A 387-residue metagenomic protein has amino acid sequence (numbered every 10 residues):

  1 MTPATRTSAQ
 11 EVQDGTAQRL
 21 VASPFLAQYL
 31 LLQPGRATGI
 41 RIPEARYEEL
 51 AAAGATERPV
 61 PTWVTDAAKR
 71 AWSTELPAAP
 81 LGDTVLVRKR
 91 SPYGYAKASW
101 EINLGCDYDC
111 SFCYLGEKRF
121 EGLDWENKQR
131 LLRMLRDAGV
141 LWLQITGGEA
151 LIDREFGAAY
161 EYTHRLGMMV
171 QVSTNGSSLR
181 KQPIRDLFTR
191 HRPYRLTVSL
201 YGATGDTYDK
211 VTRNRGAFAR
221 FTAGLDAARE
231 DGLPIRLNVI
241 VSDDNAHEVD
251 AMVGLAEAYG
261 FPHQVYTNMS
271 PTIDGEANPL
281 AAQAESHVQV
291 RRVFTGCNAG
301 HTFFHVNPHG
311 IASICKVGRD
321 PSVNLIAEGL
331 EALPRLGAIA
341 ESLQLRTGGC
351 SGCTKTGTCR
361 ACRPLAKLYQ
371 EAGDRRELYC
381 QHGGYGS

Functional and structural regions predicted by a protein language model:
M1-E117, R136: N-terminal pre-core extensions flanking Radical SAM catalytic domains
F25-L26, C297-H301: Short, small/polar residue-rich loop motifs at catalytic or cofactor-binding pockets
P34, V306-A312: Short, acidic, Ser/Thr-enriched surface-loop or helix-capping motifs
P92, V293-N298: Short loop/turn motifs at secondary-structure junctions and domain boundaries
E101-D109, G300, C350-C359: Cysteine-centered iron-sulfur cluster-binding motifs in ferredoxin-type domains/subunits of redox enzymes
L115, W125-E149, D153-Y266: Radical SAM/AdoMet-radical enzyme domain recognition
L115-L123, R319-N324, T356-S387: Iron-sulfur (Fe-S) cluster-binding segments and ferredoxin-like electron-carrier domains, especially [2Fe-2S]
G232-L233, N268-R292, I311-Y369: C-terminal accessory region of radical SAM enzymes
